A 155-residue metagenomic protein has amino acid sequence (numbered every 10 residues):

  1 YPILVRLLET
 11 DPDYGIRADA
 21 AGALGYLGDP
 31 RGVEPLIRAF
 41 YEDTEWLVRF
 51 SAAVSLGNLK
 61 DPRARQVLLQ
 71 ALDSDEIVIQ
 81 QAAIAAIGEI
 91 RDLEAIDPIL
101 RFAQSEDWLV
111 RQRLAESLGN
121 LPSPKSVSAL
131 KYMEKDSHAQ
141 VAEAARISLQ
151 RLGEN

Functional and structural regions predicted by a protein language model:
Y1-E9, D29-Y41, D61-D73, D92-Q104 (+2 more regions): Amphipathic alpha-helical scaffolding segments comprising HEAT/armadillo-like alpha-solenoid repeats
Y14-G15, P30, E45-L47, P62 (+5 more regions): Alpha-helix N-cap/helix-start positions at coil->helix boundaries
I16-R17, L36-F40, V48-R49, A129-M133 (+1 more regions): Extended hydrophobic secondary-structure segments
A23, S55, A86-E89, S117-N120 (+1 more regions): Core register positions within helices of long alpha-helical scaffolds
W46, S51-V54, Q66, Q70 (+4 more regions): Alpha-helical adaptor scaffolds
W108, R113-P124, S128-K135, A139-R151: Long, ordered, amphipathic alpha-helical scaffolds
